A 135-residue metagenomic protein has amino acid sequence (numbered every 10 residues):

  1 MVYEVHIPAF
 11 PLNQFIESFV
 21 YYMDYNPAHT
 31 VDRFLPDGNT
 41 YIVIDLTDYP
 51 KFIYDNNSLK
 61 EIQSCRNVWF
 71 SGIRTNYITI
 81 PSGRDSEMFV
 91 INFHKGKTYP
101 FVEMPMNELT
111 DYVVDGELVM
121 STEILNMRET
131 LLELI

Functional and structural regions predicted by a protein language model:
M1-I135: Alpha-helical bundle regulatory/interaction domains
